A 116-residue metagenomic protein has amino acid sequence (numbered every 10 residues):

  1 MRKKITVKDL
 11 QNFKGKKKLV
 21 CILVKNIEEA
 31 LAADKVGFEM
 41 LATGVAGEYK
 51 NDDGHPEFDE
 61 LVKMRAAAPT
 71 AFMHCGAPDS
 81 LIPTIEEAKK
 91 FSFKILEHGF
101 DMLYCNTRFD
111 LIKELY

Functional and structural regions predicted by a protein language model:
M1-L23: N-terminal amphipathic alpha-helix/helix-capping segment at the start of soluble metabolic enzymes
R2-K8, N51-P78, L111-Y116: Alpha-helix-loop-beta-strand connector modules within alpha/beta enzyme cores
L10-K16, R65-A66, L96-E97: Solvent-exposed alpha-helices and their adjacent loops that cap or buttress functional pockets in soluble metabolic
G15-L19, V36-E39, A68-A71, F100: Short coil/turn connectors at secondary-structure junctions
I22-I27, G54-D59, E86-K90: Glycine-rich anion/phosphate-binding loops
N26, A46, D79-L81: Short glycine-enriched loops at secondary-structure junctions
E29-A30, D34-K63, E97-L115: Glycine-rich, proline-tolerant flexible connector loops at the mouths of alpha/beta enzymes
A68-Y116: Conserved anion-binding
